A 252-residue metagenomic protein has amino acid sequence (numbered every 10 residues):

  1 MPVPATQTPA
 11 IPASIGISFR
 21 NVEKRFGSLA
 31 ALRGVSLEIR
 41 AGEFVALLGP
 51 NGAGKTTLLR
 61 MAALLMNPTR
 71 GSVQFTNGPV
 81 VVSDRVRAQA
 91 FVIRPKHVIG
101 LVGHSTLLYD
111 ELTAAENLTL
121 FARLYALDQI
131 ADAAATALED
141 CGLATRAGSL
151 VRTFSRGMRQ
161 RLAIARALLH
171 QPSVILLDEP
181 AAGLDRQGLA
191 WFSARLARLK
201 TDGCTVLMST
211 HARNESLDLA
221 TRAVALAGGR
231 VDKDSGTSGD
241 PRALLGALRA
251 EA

Functional and structural regions predicted by a protein language model:
L48-P50: The feature captures the beta-strand-to-loop junction immediately N-terminal to the Walker
A63: Helix-to-loop junction immediately C-terminal to a conserved catalytic motif
G71-P95: Conserved ABC transporter NBD signature motif
T119, R123-R146: Conserved ABC ATPase "signature" region
Q171: Conserved catalytic motifs of ABC-family nucleotide-binding domains
I175-D178: Catalytic Walker B motif of ABC-type/P-loop ATPase nucleotide-binding domains
